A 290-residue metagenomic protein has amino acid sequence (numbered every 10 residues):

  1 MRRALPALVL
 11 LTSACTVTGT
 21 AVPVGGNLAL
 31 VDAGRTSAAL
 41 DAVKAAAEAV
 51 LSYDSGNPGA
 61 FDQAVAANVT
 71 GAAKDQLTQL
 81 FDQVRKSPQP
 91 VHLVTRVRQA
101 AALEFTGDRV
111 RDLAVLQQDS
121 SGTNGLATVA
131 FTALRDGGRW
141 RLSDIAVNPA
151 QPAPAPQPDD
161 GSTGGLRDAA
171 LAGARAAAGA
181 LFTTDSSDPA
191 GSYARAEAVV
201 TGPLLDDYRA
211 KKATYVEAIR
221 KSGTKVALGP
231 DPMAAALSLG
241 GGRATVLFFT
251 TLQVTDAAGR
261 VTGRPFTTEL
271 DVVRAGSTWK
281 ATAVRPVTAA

Functional and structural regions predicted by a protein language model:
R2-A45, R111, A127, A146-T183 (+1 more regions): Juxtamembrane and targeting peptides
T16-V22, A196, D206-T214, R220 (+4 more regions): A broadly structural signal marking compact, well-ordered functional cores that mediate small-ligand/cofactor/substrate
V31-K86, S162-K221: Core segments of small alpha/beta cavity-forming domains
L40, V50, V69, A102 (+9 more regions): A compositionally biased, intrinsically disordered/low-complexity signal enriched for hydrophobic/aromatic residues
T70-T78, D82, R96-F105, V110-R111 (+3 more regions): Intrinsically disordered, glycine/charged-rich N-terminal periplasmic/extracytoplasmic linker segments that lie
F81, L116-Q118, A146-P149, K212 (+2 more regions): A mature extracytoplasmic/lumenal domain signature
K86-T123, R220-A258: Surface-exposed, charged secondary-structure patches
N124-P158, T245, P265-A290: Short beta-strand edge/turn micro-motifs at domain boundaries
